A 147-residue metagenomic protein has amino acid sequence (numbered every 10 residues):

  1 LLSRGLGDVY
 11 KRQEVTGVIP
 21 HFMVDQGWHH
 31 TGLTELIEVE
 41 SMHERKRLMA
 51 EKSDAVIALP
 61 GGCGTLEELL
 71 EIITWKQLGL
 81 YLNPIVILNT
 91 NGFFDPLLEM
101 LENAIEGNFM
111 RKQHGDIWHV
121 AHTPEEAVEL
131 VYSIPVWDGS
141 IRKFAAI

Functional and structural regions predicted by a protein language model:
L1-Y10: Single conserved hydrophobic/aromatic residue that forms the stacking wall/gate of nucleotide- or nucleobase-binding
V15-V56: Glycine-rich oxoanion-binding loops at beta->alpha junctions
I19, L59, I73-E99, K112-H114: Short, acidic/small-residue loops that bind anionic groups at enzyme active sites
G27-H29, L97-E99, L130-V131: Short, well-ordered secondary-structure micro-motifs
H43-R47, K52-L59, K76, L80-N83 (+2 more regions): C-terminal binding/interaction regions
E51-A55, E106-I147: A charged, well-structured terminal subsegment
G64-E71: Short glycine/serine/threonine-rich phosphate/pyrophosphate-binding segments that cradle anionic phosphate groups
L98-G107: Short aromatic-glycine-(Arg/Gly/Cys) micro-motifs in beta-strand/loop hairpins
